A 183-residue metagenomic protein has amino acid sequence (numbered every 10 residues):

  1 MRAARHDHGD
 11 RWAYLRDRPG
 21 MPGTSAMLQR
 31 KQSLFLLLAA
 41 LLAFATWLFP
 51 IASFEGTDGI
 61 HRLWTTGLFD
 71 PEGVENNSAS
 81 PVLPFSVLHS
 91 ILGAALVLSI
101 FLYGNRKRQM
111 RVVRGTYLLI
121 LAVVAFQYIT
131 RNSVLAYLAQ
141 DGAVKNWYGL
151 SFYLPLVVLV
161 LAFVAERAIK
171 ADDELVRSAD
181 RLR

Functional and structural regions predicted by a protein language model:
P22-F49: Cytosolic juxtamembrane helix and N-cap/initiation of the first transmembrane helix
G23-R30, G73-L83, F101-R111, A139-G149 (+1 more regions): Juxtamembrane loop-transmembrane helix junctions in multi-pass integral membrane proteins, especially the extracellular
Q29, V97-L121, V176-R183: Cytoplasmic juxtamembrane regions at transmembrane-helix boundaries
A40-V87: Interfacial loop at the N-terminal end of multi-pass membrane proteins
L83-S99: Hydrophobic alpha-helical transmembrane segments
V124-R183: Alpha-helical transmembrane segments of multi-pass integral membrane proteins, characterized by long hydrophobic
